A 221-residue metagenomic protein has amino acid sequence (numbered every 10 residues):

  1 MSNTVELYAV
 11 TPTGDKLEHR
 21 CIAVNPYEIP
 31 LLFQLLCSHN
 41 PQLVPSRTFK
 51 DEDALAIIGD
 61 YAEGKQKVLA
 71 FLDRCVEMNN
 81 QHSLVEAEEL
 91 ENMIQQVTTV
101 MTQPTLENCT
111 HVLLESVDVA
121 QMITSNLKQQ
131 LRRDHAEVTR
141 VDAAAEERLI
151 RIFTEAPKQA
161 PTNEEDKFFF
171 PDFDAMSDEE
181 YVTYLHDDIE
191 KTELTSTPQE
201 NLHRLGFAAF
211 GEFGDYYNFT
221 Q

Functional and structural regions predicted by a protein language model:
M1-T13, E107-Q221: Acidic, proline/glycine-rich low-complexity IDRs
M1-V44, G214-Q221: Short, extreme N-terminal segment that most often corresponds to the first beta-strand
G14-H19, Q42-S46, Q81-H82, M122-T124 (+2 more regions): Generic marker of "main functional regions" within proteins
L17-R20, V100-T102, P198: Short, flexible coil/linker segments at or flanking structured domains
R20-Q95, T99: Structured domain cores in non-transmembrane regions
V97-T105, N126-L127: A eukaryote-biased sequence property
